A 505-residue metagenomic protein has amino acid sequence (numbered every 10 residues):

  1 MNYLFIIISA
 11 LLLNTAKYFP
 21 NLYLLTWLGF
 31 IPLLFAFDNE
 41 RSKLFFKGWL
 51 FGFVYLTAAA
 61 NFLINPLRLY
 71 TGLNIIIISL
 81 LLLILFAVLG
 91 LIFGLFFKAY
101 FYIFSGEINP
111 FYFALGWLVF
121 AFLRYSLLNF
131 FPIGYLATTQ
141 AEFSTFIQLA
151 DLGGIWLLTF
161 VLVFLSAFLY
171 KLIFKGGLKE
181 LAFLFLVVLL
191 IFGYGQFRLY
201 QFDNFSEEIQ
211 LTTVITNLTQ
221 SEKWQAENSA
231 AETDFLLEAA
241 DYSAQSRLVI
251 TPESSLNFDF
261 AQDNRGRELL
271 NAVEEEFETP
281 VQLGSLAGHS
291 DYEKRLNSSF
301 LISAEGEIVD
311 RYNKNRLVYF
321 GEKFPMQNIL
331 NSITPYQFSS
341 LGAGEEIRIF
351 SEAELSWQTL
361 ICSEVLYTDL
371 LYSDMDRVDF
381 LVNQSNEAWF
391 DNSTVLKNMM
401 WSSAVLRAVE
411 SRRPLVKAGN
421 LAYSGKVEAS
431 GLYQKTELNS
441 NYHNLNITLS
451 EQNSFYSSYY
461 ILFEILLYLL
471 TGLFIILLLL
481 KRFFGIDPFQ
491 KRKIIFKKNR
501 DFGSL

Functional and structural regions predicted by a protein language model:
M1-L199, R407, G419-L421, V427-S430 (+3 more regions): Membrane-embedded alpha-helical bundles of multi-pass enzymes that act on lipidic or dolichyl-linked glycan substrates
T26, S290, Q337-G342, L415: Short Gly/Pro-enriched turn/cap motifs at secondary-structure boundaries
N65-L80, G116, F122-I155, R295-L296 (+1 more regions): Active-site catalytic loop in hydrolytic enzyme cores
L89, A114-L115, L248, L256 (+3 more regions): CN hydrolase (nitrilase-like) catalytic-core segments centered on the catalytic cysteine and neighboring Lys/Glu
Q196-V318, I349-A353, T359, S363 (+1 more regions): Soluble catalytic regions of membrane-associated enzymes that act on cell-envelope and secretory-pathway components
E293-K314, Y423-N446: Amphipathic beta-strand/beta-sheet edge segments enriched in Tyr/Trp
I333-F338, R412, S454-S458: Short, P/G- and charge-enriched loop/turn segments at secondary-structure junctions
I486-L505: Membrane-interfacial, low-structure loops and terminal tails that flank and connect transmembrane helices in multi-pass
